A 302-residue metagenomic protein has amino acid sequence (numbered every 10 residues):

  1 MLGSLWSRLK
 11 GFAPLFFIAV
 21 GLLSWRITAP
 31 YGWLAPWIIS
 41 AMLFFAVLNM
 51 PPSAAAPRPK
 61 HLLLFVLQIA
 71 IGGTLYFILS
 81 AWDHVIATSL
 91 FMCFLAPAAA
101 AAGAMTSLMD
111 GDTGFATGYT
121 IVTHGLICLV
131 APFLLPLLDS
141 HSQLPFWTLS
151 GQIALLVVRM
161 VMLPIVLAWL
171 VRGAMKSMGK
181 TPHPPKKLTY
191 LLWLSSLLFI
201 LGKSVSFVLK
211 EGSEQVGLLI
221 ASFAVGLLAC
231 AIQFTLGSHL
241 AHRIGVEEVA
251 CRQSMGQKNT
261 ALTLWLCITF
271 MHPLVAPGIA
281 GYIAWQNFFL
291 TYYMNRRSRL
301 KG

Functional and structural regions predicted by a protein language model:
M1-G302: Alpha-helical transmembrane segments of multi-pass small-molecule/ion transporters
